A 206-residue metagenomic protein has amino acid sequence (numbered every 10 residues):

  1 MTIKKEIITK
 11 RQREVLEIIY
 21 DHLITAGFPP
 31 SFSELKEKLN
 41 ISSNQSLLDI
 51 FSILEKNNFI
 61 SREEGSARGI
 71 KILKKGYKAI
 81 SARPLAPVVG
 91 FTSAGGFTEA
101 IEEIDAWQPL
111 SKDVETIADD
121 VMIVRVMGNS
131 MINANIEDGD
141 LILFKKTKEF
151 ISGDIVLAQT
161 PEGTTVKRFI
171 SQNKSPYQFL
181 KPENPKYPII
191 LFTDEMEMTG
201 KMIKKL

Functional and structural regions predicted by a protein language model:
T2-K5, D49-I132, T164, K204-K205: Short, positionally conserved secondary-structure boundary motifs
K5-Q12: Basic, helix-initiating cap at the start of DNA-binding domains
E14-D21: Pre-recognition alpha-helix immediately N-terminal to the DNA-recognition helix within helix-turn-helix or winged-helix
V15, S46-L47: Helix-turn-helix DNA-binding helix
D21-G27: Short helix-capping/hinge SLiMs at alpha-helix to coil transitions
P29-L39: A short alpha-helical element within helix-turn-helix/winged-helix DNA-binding domains across DNA-binding proteins
L39-S46: Short, basic interhelical loop/turn and adjoining N-cap of the next helix at nucleic-acid- or acidic-partner-contacting
E115-L206: Acidic/glycine-rich C-terminal interaction modules and beta/coil loop segments that lie outside canonical DNA-binding
